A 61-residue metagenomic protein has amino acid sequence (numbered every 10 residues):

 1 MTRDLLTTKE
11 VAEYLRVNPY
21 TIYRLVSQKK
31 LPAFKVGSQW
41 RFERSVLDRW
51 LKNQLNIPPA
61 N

Functional and structural regions predicted by a protein language model:
M1-T21: Polyanion-binding surface elements
E10, P19, V36, N53-Q54: N-terminal cationic leader/targeting segments used for protein routing and processing
L15-R41: Major-groove DNA-recognition helix of helix-turn-helix-type DNA-binding domains
L47-N61: A short, Lys/Arg-enriched interface patch at domain edges and termini
